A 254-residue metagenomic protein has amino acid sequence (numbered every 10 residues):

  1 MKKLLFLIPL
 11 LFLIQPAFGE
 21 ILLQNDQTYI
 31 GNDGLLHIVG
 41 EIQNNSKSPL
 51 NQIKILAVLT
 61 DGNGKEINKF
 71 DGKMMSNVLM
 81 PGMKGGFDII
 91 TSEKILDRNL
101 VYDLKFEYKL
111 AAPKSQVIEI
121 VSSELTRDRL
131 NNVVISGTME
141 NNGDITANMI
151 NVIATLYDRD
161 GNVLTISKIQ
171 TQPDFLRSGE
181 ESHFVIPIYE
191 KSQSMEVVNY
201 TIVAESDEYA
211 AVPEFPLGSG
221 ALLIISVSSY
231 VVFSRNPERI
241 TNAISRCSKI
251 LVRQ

Functional and structural regions predicted by a protein language model:
M1-E20, G40, Y209-Q254: Secretory targeting signatures
D33-V39, L130-S136: Short, solvent-exposed loop/turn segments enriched in Ser/Thr/Gly
I42-K47, M139-G143: Asparagine-centered strand-capping/turn motif at beta-strand->loop junctions
P49-Q52, I67, N99, T146-M149 (+1 more regions): Short acidic/proline- and small/hydrophobic-mixed sequence motifs that coincide with surface turns and coil-to-beta
K54-A57, G72, N151-A154, I169: Hydrophobic beta-strand segments
N68-V78, T165-L176: Solvent-exposed serine/threonine-rich low-complexity stretches and specific carbohydrate-binding patches
S76, T91-N132, I166-I169, V185 (+1 more regions): Terminal connector regions
M83-I89, E180-I186: Short strand-edge motifs at loop-to-beta-strand transitions and within beta-strands of extracellular beta-rich domains
